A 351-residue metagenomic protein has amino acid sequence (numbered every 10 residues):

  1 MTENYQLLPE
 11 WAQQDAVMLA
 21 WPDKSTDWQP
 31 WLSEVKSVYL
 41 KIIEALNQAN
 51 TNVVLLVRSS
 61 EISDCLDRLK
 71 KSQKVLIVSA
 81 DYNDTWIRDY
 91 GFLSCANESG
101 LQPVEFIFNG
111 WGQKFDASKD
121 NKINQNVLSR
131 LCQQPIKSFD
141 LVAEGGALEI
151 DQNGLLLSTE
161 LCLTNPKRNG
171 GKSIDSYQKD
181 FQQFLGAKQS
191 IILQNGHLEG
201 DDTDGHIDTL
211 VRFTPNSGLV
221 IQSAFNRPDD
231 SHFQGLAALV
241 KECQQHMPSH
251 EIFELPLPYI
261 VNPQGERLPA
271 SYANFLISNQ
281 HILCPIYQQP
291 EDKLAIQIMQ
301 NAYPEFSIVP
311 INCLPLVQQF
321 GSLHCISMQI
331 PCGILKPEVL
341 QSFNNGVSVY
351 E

Functional and structural regions predicted by a protein language model:
M1-E351: The feature marks the mature, well-folded catalytic cores of soluble enzymes
